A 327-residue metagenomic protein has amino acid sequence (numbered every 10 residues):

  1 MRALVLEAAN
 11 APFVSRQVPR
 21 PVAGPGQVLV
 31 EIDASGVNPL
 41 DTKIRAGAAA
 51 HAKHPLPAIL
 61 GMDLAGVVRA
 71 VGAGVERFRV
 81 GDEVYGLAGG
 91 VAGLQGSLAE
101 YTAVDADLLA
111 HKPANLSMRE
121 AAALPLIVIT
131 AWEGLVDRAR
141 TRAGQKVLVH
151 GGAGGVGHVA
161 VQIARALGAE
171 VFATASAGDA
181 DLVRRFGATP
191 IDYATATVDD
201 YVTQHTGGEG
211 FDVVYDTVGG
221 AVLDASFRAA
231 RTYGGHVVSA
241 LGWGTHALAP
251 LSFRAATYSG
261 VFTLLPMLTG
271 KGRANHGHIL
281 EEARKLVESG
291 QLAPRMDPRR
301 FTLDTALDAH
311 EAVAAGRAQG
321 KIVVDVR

Functional and structural regions predicted by a protein language model:
P19-G36, A48-G90: Glycine-rich beta-strand-centered segment in the early N-terminal region that forms part of a ligand/cofactor-binding
V67, D82-E83, Y101, K146 (+2 more regions): Residue-level marker of beta-strand positions
A73-G74, A173-L182, G220-V222, G244-T245: Short glycine/proline-centered loop/turn elements that form peptide/ligand docking sites
R77, L87-G151: NAD(P)H dinucleotide-binding glycine-rich loop of Rossmann-like/cofactor-binding domains, especially the beta1-alpha1
A122-T195: Mid-domain Rossmann-like dinucleotide-binding core that forms the NAD(H)/NADP(H) cofactor-binding site
T197-G208: Short amphipathic alpha-helix with an adjacent loop that forms part of the alpha/beta core around
A221-L292, V326-R327: Glycine-rich phosphate-binding loop and adjacent beta-alpha segment of Rossmann(oid) nucleotide-cofactor-binding
R284, Q291-R295, L307-R327: C-terminal capping/lid region of NAD(P)-dependent oxidoreductase domains
